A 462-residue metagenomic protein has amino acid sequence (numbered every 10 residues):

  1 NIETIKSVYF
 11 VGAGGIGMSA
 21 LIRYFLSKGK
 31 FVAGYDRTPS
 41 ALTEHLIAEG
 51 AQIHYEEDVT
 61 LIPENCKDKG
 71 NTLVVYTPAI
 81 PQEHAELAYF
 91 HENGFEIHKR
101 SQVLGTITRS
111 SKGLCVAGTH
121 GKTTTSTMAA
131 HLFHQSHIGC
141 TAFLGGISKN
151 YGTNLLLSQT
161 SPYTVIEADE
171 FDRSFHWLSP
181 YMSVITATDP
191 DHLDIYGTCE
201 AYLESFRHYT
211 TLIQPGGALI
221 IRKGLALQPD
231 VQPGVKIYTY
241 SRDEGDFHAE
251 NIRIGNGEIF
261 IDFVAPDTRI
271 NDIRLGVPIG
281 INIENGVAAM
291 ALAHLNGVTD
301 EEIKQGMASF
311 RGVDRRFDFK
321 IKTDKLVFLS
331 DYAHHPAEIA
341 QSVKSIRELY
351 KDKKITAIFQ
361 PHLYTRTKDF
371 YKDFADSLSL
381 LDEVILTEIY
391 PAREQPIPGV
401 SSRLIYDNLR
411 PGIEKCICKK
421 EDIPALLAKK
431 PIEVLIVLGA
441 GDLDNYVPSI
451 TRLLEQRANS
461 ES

Functional and structural regions predicted by a protein language model:
N1-C115, M128-A130, E244, H248 (+4 more regions): Short, basic phosphate-binding NTP loop
I2-S7, G17, Y24, K28 (+2 more regions): Nucleotide phosphate-binding/pyrophosphate-handling subdomain across enzymes that bind or process nucleotide phosphates
S7, T72-L73, M182, A218 (+3 more regions): Structural motif
Y24-K30, I47, L61-C66, P78-I221 (+4 more regions): Phosphate-binding loop of NTP-binding sites
K30-R37, L219-K223, T356-F359, L381-P391: Short internal beta-strands
E49, K236, A375-E433: C-terminal helical cap/extension that packs against the catalytic core of soluble nucleotide-cofactor enzymes
G70-N71, D422-L453: A glycine-rich beta-strand to alpha-helix segment that forms a phosphate/ribose-binding loop at ligand/cofactor sites
F95, A201, Y209-G216, Q341-Y350 (+1 more regions): P-loop/Walker A phosphate-binding loop and immediately adjacent motor/lid segment at beta-alpha junctions
